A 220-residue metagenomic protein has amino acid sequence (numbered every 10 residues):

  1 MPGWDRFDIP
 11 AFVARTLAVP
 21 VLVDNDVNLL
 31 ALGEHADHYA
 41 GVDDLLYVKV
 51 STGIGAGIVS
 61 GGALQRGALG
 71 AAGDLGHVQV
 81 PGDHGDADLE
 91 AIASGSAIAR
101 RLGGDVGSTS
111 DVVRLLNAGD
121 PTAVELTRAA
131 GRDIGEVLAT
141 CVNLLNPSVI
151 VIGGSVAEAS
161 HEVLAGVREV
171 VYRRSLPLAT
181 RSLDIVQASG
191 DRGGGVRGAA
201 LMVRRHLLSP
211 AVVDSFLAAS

Functional and structural regions predicted by a protein language model:
M1-P2: A charged helix-plus-loop insertion that forms the helical arch/lid used to bind and gate nucleic-acid substrates
R6, P10, V21-L45: Conserved phosphate-binding catalytic cores of ATP/NTP-utilizing and phosphoryl-transfer enzymes
A11, T16-V19, A36-V42, G82-S220: ATP-binding/phosphotransfer module of carbohydrate and carboxylate kinases, centering on a glycine-rich
N25, A68, S189: Residues at the C-termini of beta-strands that transition into short coil/loop
N25, A71-G73, R181: Residue-level signal for beta-strand positions within conserved beta-sheet cores that form or flank
N28-A31, G55, Q65, A157-S160 (+1 more regions): Short, active-site-adjacent cap segments at secondary-structure transitions
V42-A93: Glycine-rich phosphate-binding loop of actin/hexokinase-like ATP-binding domains
